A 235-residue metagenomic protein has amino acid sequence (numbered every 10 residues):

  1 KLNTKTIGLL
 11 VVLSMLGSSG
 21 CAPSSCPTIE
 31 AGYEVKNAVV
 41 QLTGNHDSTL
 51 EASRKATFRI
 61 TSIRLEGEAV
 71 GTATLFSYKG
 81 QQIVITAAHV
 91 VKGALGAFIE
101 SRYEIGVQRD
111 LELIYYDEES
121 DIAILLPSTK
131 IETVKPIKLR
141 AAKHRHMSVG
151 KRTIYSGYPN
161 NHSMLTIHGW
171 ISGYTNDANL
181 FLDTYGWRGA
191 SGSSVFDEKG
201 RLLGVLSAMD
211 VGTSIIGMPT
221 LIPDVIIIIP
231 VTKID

Functional and structural regions predicted by a protein language model:
K1-G8: Bacterial N-terminal signal peptides that target proteins for export
G8-G17: Bacterial N-terminal signal peptides
A22-P23: Bacterial signal peptide processing site
C26-R54: N-terminal low-complexity, Pro/Thr/Ser-rich intrinsically disordered segments that act as propeptides or flexible
G44-D47, T57-V84, Q108-R109, G192: A conserved glycine-rich beta-strand in the N-terminal activation segment of trypsin-fold
S53-E66, S128-P136, H162-D235: Active-site region of chymotrypsin-like
V70, K79-V149, T153-S156, N161-M164 (+1 more regions): Conserved active-site neighborhood of the chymotrypsin/trypsin-like protease fold
A73-L75, L113, I171: Conserved hydrophobic positions within beta-strands
